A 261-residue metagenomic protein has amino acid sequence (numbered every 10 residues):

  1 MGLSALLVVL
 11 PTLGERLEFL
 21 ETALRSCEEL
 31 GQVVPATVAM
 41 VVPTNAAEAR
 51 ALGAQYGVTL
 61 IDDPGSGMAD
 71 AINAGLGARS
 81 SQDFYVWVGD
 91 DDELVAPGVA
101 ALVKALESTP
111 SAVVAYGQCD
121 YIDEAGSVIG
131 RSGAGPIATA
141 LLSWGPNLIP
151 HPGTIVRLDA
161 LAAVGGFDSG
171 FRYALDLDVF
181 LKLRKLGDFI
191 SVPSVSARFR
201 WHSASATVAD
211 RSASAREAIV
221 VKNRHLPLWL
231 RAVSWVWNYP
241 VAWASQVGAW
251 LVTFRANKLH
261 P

Functional and structural regions predicted by a protein language model:
T22-P35: Short, acidic, metal-binding catalytic loop of nucleotide-sugar glycosyltransferases
P35-N45, I61-D63: Short beta-strand/loop segment that forms part of the nucleotide-sugar
D63-S81: Glycine-rich, basic loop-to-helix element that forms the pyrophosphate-binding segment of sugar-nucleotide handling
Q82-E93: Short beta-strand-to-loop acidic/aromatic patch adjacent to the donor-nucleotide binding site
P97-I129: Conserved donor NDP-sugar-binding/catalytic core segment of glycosyltransferases
G126, I137-V156: A recurrent flexible, glycine/aromatic-enriched loop bordering the glycosyltransferase active site that acts as
L142, V195, F199-H202, V208-A232: Catalytic core of nucleotide-sugar-dependent glycosyltransferases
T154, A160-G165, G170-W201: A short, conserved alpha-helix in the catalytic core of glycosyltransferases
